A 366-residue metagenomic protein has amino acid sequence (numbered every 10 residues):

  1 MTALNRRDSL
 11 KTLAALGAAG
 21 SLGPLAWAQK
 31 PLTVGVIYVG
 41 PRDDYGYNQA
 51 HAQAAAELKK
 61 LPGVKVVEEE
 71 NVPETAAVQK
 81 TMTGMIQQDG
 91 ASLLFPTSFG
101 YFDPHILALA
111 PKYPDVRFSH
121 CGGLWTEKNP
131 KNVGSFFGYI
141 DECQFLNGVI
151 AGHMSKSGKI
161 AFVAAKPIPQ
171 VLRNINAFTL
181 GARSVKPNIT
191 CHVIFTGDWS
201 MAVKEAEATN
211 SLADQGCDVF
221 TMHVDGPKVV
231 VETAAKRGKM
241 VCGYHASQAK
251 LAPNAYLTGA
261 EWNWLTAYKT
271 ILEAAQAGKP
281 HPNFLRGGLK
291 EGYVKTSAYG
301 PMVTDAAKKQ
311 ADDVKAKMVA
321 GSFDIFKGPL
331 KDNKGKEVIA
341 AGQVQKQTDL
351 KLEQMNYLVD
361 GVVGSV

Functional and structural regions predicted by a protein language model:
M1-G20: N-terminal secretory signal peptides and thylakoid transit peptides that target proteins across membranes
G35-A54, L58-L61, V67-Q79, F99 (+1 more regions): Extracytoplasmic "Venus flytrap"
A55, Q144-V193, F284-D305: An alpha-beta-alpha
V66-M85, G197-A213: Structural motif
G90-F99, S119-C121, G216-D225, C242-Y244: Periplasmic-binding protein-like
P111-F137, A246-N254: Flexible loop/hinge segments that line or gate small-molecule binding clefts
E127-I150, F162-P167, P253-T266: Short beta-strand elements at the ligand-binding edges of bilobed clamshell
A277-V366: Segments of small-molecule ligand-sensing domains
